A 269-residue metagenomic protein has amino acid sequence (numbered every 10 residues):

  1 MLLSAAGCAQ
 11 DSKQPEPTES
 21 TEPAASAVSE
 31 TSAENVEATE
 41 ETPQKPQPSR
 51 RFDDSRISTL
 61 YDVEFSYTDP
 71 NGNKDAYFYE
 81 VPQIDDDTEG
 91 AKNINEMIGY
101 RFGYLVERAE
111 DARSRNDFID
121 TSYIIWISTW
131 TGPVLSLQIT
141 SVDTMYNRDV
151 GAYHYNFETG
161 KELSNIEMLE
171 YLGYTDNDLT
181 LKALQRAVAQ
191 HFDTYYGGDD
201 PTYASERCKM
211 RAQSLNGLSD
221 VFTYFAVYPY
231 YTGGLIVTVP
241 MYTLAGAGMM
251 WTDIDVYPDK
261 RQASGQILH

Functional and structural regions predicted by a protein language model:
S4-G7: C-terminal motif of bacterial Sec signal peptides marking the signal peptidase cleavage site
A9-E22, E37-H269: Compositionally biased intrinsically disordered regions enriched in Thr/Gly
A25-T31, V36: Intrinsically disordered, low-complexity tandem-repeat regions
